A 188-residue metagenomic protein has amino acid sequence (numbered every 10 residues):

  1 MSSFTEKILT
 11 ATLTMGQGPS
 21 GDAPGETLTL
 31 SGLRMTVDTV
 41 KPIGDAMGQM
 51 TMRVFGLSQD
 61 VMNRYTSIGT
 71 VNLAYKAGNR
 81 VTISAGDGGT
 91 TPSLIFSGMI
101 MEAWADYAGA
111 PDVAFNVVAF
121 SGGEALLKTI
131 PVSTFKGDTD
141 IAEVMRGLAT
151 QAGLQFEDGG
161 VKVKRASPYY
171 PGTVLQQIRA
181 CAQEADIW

Functional and structural regions predicted by a protein language model:
M1-N116: Assembly/oligomerization scaffold segments
Y107-W188: Charged- and aromatic-enriched interaction segments used to assemble and dock large macromolecular complexes
